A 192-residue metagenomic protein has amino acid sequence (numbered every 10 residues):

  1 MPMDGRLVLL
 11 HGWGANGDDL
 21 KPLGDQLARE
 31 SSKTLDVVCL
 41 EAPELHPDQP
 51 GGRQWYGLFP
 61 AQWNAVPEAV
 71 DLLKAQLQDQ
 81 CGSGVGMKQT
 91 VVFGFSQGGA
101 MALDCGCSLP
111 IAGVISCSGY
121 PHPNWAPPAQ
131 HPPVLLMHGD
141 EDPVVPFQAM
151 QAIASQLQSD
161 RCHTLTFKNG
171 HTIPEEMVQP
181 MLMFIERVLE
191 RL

Functional and structural regions predicted by a protein language model:
M1-M87: Serine-hydrolase catalytic machinery in alpha/beta-hydrolase-like enzymes
H11-W13, T90-F95, G139: Conserved alpha/beta-hydrolase "nucleophile elbow" surrounding the catalytic nucleophile
Y56-L58, Q148, A154, Q158-L192: C-terminal catalytic histidine-bearing segment of alpha/beta-hydrolase fold enzymes
G94-G98, A102: Gly/Ala-rich beta-loop-alpha elbow adjacent to hydrolase catalytic centers
P110-P121: A conserved short beta-strand
L135-H138, D142: Short beta-strand/loop motif that positions the catalytic acidic residue of the alpha/beta-hydrolase fold
P143-A149: Conserved alpha/beta-hydrolase "acid-adjacent" motif
